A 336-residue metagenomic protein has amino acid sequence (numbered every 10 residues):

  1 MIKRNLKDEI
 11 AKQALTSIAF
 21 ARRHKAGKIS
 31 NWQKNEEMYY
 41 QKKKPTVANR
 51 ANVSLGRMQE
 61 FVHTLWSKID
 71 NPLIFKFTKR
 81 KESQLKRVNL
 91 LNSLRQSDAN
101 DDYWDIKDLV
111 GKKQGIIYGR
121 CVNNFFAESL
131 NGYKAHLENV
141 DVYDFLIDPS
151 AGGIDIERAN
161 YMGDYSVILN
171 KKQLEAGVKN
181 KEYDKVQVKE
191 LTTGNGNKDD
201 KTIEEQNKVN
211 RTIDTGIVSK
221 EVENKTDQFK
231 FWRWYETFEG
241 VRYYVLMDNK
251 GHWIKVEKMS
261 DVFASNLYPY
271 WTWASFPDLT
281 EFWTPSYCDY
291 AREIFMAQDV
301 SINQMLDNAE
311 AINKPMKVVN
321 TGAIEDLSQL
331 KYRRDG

Functional and structural regions predicted by a protein language model:
M1-G336: Extended alpha-helical, oligomerization-prone segments that build pores/tubes and scaffolds
